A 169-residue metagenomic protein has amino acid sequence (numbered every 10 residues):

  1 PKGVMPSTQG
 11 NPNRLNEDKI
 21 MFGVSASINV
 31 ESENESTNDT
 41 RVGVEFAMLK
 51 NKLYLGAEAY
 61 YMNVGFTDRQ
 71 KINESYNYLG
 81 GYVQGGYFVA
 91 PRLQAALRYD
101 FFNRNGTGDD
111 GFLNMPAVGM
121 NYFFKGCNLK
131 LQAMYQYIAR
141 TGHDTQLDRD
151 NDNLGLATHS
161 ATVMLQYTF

Functional and structural regions predicted by a protein language model:
P1-N105: Detector for outer-membrane/organellar transmembrane beta-barrel domains, recognizing the amphipathic beta-strand
T8-E17, S25-S27, E31, R140-T141 (+4 more regions): Outer-membrane beta-barrel proteins, especially TonB-dependent receptors
D39-R41, Y78-G80, L113-A117, T158-T162: Transmembrane beta-barrel architecture of outer-membrane proteins
Y61-N63, Y122, Y137, Y167: Residue-level signal for short segments within beta-strands and strand-turn junctions of well-structured beta-sheet
D68-I72, R104-T107, H143-N153: Extracellular loop and loop/strand-boundary signature of outer-membrane beta-barrel proteins
Y82, G86-R140: Outer membrane beta-barrel transmembrane domains
M120, F124, L129, N153-F169: Outer-membrane beta-barrel "beta-signal"
